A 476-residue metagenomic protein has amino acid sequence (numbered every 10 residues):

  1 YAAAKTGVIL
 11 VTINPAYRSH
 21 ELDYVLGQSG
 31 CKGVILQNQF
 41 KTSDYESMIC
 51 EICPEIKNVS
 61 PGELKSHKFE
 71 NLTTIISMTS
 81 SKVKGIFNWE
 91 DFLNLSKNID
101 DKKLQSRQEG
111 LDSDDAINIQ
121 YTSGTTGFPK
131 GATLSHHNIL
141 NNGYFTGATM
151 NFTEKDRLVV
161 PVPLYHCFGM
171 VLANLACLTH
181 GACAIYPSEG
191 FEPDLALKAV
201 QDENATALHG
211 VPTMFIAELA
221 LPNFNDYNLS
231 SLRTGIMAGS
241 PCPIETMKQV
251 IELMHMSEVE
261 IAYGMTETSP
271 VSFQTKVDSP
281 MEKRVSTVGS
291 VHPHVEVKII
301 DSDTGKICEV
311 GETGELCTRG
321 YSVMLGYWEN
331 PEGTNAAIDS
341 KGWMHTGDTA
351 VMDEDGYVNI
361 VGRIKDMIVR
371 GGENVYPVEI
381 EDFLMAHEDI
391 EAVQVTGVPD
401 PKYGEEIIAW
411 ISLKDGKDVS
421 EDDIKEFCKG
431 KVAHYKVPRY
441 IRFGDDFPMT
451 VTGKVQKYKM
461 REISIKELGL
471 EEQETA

Functional and structural regions predicted by a protein language model:
T6-D91, K417: Structural core segment of the AMP-binding/adenylate-forming
V8-G27, N38-D44, A182-E203, V375-I380 (+1 more regions): ATP-dependent adenylate-forming carboxylate-activation enzymes
Y17-G27, V34-L36, L208, G320 (+6 more regions): AMP-binding/adenylate-forming catalytic core of the ANL superfamily
G30-G33, P54-I76, R157-V159, I185 (+2 more regions): Conserved helix-loop-beta element of the AMP-binding
K68-L72, I76-S77, V83, F87-Y121 (+2 more regions): Conserved pre-ATP/AMP-binding loop-to-beta segment of ANL
M78, L93-N94, A182, D202-G210 (+2 more regions): Gly/Ser/Thr-rich phosphate-binding loop
I99-K102, S113, N118, A132-T153 (+3 more regions): Conserved structural elements of the adenylate-forming
L140-R157, C167-A207, L221: Conserved AMP-binding/adenylation subdomain of ANL enzymes
